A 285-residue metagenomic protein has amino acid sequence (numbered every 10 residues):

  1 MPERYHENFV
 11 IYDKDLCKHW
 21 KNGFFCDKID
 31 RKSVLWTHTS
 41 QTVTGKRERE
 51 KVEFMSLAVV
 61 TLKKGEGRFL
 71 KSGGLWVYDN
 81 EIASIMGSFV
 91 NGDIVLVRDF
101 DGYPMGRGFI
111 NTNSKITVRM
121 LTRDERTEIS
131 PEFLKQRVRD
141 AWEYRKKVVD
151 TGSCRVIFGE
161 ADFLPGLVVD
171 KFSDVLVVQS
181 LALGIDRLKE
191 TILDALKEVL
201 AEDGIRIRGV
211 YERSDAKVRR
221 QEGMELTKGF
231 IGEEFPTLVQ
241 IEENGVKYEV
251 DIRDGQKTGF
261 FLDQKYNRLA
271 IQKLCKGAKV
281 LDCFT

Functional and structural regions predicted by a protein language model:
P2, V52-S173: Non-catalytic accessory regions of SAM-dependent methyltransferases
P2-E7, I11: Generic low-complexity, intrinsically disordered segments
E7, G92, D174, F284: Residue-level signal for inorganic ion chemistry
I11-K14, K18, F24-K46, K51: Short, positively charged and aromatic/hydrophobic N-terminal segments
G159-L164, V168-D170, K189-F260, L269: Non-catalytic substrate-recognition/targeting regions of SAM-dependent transferases
A270-G277: Glycine-rich helix-loop-beta junction characteristic of Rossmann-like nucleotide cofactor-binding loops
G277-F284: Conserved class I S-adenosyl-L-methionine
